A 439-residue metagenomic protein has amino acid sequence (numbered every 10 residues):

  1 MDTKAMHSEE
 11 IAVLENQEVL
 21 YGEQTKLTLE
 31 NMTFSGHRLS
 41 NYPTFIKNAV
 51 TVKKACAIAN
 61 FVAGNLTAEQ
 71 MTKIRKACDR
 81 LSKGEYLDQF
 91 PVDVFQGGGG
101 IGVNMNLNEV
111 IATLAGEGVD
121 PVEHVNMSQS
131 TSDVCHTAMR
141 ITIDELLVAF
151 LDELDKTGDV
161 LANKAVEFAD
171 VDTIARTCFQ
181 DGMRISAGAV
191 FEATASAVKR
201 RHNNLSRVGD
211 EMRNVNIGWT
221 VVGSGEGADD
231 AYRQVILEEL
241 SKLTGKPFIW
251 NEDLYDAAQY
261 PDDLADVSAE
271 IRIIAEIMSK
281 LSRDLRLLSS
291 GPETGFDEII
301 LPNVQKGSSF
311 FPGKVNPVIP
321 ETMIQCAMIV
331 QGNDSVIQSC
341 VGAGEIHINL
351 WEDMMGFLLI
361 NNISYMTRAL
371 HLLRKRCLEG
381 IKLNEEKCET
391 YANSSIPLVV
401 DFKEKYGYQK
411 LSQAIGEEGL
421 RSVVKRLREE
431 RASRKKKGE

Functional and structural regions predicted by a protein language model:
M1-E439: Conserved, well-structured ligand/cofactor-binding cores
